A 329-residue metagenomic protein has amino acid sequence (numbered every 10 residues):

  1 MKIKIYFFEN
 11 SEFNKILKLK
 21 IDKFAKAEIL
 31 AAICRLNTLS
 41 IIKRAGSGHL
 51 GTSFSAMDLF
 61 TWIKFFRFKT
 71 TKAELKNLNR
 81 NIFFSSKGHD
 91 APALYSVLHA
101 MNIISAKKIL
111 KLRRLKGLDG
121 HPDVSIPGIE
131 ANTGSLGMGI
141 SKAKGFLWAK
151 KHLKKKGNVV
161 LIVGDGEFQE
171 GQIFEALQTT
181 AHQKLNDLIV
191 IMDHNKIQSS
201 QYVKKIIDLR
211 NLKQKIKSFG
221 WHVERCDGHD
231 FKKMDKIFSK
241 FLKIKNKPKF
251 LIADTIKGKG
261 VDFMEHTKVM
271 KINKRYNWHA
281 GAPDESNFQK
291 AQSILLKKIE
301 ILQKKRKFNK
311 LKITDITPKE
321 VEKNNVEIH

Functional and structural regions predicted by a protein language model:
K2-I5, N10, K215, F231-N325: Glycine/aspartate-rich loop-and-adjacent alpha/beta segment that forms the canonical ThDP
I3-C34: N-terminal hydrophobic or amphipathic helices/low-complexity stretches enriched in small/hydrophobic/Pro/Gly
A31-S47, D193-N195: N-terminal capping segment at the start of a domain
I33-I41, K319-H329: Conserved small-residue-rich
T38-I41, S53-Q183: Cofactor-binding active-site loop characterized by glycine-rich and histidine/acidic residues
G46-F54: Structural motif
D58, H89-D90, N195-K196, D230 (+1 more regions): Glycine-rich beta-alpha junction loops
G128, N132-K245: Thiamine diphosphate
